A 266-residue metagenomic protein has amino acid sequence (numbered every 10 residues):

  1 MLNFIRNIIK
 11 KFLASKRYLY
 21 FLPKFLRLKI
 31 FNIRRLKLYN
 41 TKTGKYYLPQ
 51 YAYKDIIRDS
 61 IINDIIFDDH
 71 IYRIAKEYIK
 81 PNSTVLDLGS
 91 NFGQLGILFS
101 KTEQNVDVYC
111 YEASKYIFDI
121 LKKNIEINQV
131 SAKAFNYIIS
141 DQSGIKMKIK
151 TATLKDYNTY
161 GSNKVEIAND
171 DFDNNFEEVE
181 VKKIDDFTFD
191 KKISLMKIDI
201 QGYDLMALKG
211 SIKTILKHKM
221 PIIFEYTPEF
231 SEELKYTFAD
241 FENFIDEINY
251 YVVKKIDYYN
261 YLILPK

Functional and structural regions predicted by a protein language model:
M1-N124, V130-K133, F189, F244 (+1 more regions): S-adenosyl-L-methionine
K42-Y72, S131, F135, S140-K191: Glycine-rich adenosyl-binding loop in Rossmann-like folds that engage adenosine-containing cofactors
S83, E103-C110, K183-K266: Conserved acidic-Pro-Pro-aromatic motif
S90-F92, K115, I139-D141, I200-G202 (+1 more regions): Short, glycine/acidic-enriched loop or turn micro-motifs at the edges of active sites
Q94-I97, G144, L205-K209: Short N-terminal helix/helix-N-cap motif within the alpha/beta-hydrolase-1
F99, L121, I149, L208-S211: Hydrophobic packing residues within well-ordered alpha-helices of enzyme cores
D119-I120, I145, S231-L234: Short, charged, surface-exposed secondary-structure boundary motifs
E126-N128, K150-K155, F238-N243: Short, hinge-like loop/turn segments at secondary-structure boundaries
